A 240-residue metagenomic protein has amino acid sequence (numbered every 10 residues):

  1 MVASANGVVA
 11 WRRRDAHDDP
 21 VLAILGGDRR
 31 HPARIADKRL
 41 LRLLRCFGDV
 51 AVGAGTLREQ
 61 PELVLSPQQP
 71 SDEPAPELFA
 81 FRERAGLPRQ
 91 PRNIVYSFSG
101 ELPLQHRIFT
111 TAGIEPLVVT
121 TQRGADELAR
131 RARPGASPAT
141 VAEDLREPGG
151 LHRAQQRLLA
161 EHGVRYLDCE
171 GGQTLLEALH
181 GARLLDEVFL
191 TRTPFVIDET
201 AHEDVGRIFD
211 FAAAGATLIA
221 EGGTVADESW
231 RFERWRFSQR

Functional and structural regions predicted by a protein language model:
M1-R240: Enzymes that bind and transform nitrogen-containing heteroaromatic metabolites
